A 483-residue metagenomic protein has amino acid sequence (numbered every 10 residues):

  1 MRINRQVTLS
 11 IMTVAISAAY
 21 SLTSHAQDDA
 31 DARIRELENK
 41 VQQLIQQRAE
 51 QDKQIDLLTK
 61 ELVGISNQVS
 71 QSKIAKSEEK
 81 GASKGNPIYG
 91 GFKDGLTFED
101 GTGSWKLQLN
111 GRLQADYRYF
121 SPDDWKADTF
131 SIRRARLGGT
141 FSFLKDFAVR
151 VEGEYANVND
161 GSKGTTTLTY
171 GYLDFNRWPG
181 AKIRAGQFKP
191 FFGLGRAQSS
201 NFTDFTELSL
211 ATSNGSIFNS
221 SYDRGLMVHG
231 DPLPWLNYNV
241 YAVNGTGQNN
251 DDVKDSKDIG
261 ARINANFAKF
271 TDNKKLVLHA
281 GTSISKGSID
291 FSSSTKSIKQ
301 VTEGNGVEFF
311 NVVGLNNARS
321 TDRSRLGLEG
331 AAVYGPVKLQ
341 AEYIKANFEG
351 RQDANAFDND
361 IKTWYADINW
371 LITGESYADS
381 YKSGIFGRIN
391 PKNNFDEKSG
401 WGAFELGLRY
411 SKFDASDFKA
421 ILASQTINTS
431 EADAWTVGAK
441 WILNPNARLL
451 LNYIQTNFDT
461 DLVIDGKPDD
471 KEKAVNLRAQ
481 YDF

Functional and structural regions predicted by a protein language model:
R2-H25: Gram-negative bacterial Sec-dependent N-terminal signal peptides
I3-V7, A49, F188, I263 (+3 more regions): Hydrophobic alpha-helical segments, especially transmembrane helices and their immediate juxtamembrane helical caps
I16, L22-R112, W235, S376-K392 (+1 more regions): N-terminal periplasmic/intermembrane-space "pro-region" immediately following the signal or transit peptide
I34-Q42, Q47, D52, Q71-S72 (+14 more regions): A general secondary-structure boundary signal
A49, V69, K76, F218 (+3 more regions): Glycine/serine-rich loop-strand microenvironments at binding/catalytic pocket rims
V63, N67, W178, P190-G193 (+1 more regions): Generic short alpha-helical segment signal, independent of protein family or function, capturing local helix propensity
G91-D290, D360-K398, A403-A420: Outer membrane beta-barrel
D123-D124, Y172-F175, K274-L276, I284 (+1 more regions): Outer-membrane beta-barrel pore domains
